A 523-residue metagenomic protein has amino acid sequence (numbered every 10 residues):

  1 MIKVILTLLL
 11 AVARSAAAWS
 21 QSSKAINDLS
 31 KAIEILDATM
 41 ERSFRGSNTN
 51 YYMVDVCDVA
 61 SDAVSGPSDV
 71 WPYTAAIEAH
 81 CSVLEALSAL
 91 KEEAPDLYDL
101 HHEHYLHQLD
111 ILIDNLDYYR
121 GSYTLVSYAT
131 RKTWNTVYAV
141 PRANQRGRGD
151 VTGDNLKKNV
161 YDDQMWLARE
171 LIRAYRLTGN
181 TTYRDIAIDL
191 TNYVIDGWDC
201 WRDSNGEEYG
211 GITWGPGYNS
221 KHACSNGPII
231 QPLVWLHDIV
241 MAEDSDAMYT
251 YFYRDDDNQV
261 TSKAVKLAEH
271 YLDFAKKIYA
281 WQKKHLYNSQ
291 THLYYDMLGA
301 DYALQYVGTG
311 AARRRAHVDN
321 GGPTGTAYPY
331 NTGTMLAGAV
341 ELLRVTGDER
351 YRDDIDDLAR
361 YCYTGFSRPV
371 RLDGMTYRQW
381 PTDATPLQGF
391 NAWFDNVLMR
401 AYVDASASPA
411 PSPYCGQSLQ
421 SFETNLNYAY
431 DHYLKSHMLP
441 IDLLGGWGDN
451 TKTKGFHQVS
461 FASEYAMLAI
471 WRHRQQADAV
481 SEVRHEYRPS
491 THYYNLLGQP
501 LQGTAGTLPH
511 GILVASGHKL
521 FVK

Functional and structural regions predicted by a protein language model:
V4-A13: Sec-dependent N-terminal signal peptides
A16-S20: Boundary at the C-terminal end of the N-terminal hydrophobic targeting segment
S22-A79, V83-D162, K221, A327 (+1 more regions): CBM-like carbohydrate-recognition segments
S23, T74-D99, W166-T181, P228-A264 (+3 more regions): Well-ordered alpha-helical scaffold segments within catalytic/enzyme domains
L100-D255, L272-D273, K277: Extended ligand-binding groove/face enriched in aromatic
Y209, P216, C224-L233, S262-A339: Active-site cradle of extracellular carbohydrate-active enzymes
R474-P500: Residue-level detector of functionally pivotal "anchor" positions at catalytic/ligand-binding pockets or at interdomain
I512-K523: C-terminal tail/sorting-segment detector
